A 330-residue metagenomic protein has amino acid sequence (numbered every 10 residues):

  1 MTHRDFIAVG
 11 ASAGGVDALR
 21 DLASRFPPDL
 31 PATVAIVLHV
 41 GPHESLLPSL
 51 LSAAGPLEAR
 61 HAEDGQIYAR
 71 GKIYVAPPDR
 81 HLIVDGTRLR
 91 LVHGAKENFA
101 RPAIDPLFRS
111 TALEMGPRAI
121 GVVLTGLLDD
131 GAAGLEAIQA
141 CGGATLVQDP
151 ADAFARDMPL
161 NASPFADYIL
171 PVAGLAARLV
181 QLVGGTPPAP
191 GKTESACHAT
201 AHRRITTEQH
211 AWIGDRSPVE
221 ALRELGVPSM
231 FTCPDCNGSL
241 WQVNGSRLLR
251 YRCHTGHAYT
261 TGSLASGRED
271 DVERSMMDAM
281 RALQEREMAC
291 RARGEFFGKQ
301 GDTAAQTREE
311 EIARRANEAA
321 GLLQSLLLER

Functional and structural regions predicted by a protein language model:
M1-E295, R314-L328: Conserved acid/base catalytic micro-environments in cytosolic active-site loops
Q300-R314: Short, charged, amphipathic alpha-helical segments
